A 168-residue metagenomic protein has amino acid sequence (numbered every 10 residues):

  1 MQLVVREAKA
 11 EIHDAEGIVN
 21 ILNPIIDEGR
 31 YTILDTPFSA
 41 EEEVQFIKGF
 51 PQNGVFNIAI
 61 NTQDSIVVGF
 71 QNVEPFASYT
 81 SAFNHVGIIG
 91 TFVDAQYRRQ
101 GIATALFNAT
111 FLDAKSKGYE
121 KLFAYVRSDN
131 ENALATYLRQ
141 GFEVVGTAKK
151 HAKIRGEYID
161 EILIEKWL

Functional and structural regions predicted by a protein language model:
V4-I18: A short beta-loop-alpha structural element at the N-terminal edge of CoA-dependent acyl/N-acetyltransferase catalytic
G17, I88, K121, N132 (+1 more regions): Amphipathic alpha-helical recognition patches that constitute DNA-binding helices
V19-F46: Conserved GNAT-fold acetyl-CoA-binding loop/helix
T36-Q96, F107-A109, D113, W167: Acetyl-CoA-dependent GNAT
S78, F123-R127, L138, E143-D160: Conserved catalytic-core motifs of GNAT/GCN5-like acyltransferases
T91, I154-L168: Terminal substrate-recognition subdomain of acyl/acetyltransferases
R99-L112, S116, L134-R139: Conserved acetyl-CoA-binding loop-helix of GNAT-fold acetyltransferases
A114-V126: Conserved GNAT acetyl-CoA-binding A-motif
